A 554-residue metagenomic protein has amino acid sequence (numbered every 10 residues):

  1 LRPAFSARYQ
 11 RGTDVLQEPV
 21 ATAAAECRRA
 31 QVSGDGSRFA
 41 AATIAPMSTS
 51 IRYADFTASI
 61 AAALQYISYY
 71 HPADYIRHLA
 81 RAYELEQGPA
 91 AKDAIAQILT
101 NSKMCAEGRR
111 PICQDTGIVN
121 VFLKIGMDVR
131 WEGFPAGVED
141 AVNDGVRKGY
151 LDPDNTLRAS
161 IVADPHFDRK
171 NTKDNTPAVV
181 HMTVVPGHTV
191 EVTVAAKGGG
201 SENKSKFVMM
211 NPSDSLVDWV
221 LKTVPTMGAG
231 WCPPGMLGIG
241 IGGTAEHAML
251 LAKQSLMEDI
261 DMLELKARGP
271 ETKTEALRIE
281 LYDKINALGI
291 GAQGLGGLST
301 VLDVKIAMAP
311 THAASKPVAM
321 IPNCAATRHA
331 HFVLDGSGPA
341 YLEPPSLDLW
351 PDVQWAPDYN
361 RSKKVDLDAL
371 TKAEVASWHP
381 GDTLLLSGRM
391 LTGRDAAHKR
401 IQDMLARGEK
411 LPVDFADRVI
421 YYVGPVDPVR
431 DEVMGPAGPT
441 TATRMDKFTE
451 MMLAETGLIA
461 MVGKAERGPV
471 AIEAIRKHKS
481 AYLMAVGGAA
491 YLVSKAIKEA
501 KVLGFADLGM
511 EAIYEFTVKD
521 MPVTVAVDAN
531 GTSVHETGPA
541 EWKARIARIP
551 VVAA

Functional and structural regions predicted by a protein language model:
R8-Y9, R38, A42-T43: Short, positively charged and aromatic/hydrophobic N-terminal segments
I44-W355, A454: Non-transmembrane, aqueous-exposed alpha-helical and coiled segments at domain scale
Q65-L85, A94, S102-K103, E107-C113 (+13 more regions): Metallocofactor- and cofactor-centric catalytic cores in central/energy metabolism, strongly enriched
L256, I260-G289, Q293-G296, T392-T524: Feature captures the catalytic cores and cofactor-binding loops of soluble hydro-lyases/lyases that act on carboxylate
L302, E499-A553: C-terminal binding/interaction regions
